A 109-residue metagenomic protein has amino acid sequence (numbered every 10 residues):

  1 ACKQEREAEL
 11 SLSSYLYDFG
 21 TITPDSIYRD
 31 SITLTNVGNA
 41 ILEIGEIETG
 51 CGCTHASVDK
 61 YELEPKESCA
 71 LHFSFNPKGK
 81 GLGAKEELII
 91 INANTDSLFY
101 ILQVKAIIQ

Functional and structural regions predicted by a protein language model:
C2-V37, K105-Q109: Beta-sheet-dominated interaction scaffolds and their linkers
Y17, E67-F73: Short strand-edge motifs at loop-to-beta-strand transitions and within beta-strands of extracellular beta-rich domains
P24-S31, K78-L88: Short, solvent-exposed loop/turn segments enriched in Ser/Thr/Gly
D30-I32, G45, L71-F73, E87 (+1 more regions): Hydrophobic residues positioned within well-ordered beta-strands of beta-sheet architectures
T33-N36, T49, F75-P77, I91 (+1 more regions): Hydrophobic beta-strand positions in extracellular immunoglobulin-like domains
V37-A40, G79, T95: Short, acidic/polar linear motifs in exposed loop/turn regions
N39-S68: Surface-exposed binding patches on compact interaction domains or structured appendages
G81-I108: Terminal connector regions
